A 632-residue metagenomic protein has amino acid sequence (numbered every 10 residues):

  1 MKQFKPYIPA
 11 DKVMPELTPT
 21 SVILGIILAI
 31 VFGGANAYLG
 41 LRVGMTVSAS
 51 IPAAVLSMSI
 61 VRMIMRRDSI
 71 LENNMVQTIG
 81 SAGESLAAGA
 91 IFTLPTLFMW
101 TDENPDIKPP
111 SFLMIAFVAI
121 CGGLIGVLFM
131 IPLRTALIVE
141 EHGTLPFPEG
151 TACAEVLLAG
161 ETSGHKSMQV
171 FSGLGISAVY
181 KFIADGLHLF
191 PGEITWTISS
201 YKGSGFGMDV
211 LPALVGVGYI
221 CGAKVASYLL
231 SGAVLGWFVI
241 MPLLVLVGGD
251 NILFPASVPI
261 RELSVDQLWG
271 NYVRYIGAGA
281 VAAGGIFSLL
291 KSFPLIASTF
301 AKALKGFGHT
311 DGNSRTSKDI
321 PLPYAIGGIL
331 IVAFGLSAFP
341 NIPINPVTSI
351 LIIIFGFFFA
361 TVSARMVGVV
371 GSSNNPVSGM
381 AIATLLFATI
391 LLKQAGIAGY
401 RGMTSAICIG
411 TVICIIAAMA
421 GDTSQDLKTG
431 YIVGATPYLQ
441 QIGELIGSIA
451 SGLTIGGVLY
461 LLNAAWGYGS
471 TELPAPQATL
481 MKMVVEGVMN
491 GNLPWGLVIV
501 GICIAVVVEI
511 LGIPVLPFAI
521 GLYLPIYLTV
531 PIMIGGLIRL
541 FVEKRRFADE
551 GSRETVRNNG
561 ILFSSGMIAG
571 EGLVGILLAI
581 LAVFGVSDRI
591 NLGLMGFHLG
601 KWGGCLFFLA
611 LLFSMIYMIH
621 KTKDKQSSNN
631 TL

Functional and structural regions predicted by a protein language model:
M1-L632: Alpha-helical multipass membrane-protein architecture
